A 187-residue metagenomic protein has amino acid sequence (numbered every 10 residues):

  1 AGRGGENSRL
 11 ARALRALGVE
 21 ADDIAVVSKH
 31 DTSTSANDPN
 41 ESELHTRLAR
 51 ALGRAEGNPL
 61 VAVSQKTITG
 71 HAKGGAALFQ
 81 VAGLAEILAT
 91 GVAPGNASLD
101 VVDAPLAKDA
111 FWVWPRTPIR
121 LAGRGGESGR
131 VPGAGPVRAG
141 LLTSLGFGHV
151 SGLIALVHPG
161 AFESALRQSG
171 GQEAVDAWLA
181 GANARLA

Functional and structural regions predicted by a protein language model:
A1-A16, T32-E43, T69-G75: Active-site pocket-shaping loop/turn-to-helix segments
R9-V26, R50-E56: Phosphate/pyrophosphate-binding loops at sites that engage ATP/ADP/AMP, CoA/4′-phosphopantetheine, polyphosphate
E20-P39, K108-A110: Conserved beta-ketoacyl condensing-enzyme motif
A21-I24, E56-L60, G135-R138, V150-S151: Short coil/turn connectors at secondary-structure junctions
V26-H30, V61-K66, G140-L142: Extended hydrophobic secondary-structure segments that form protein cores and membrane-embedded regions
N40-L52, H158-E163: A glycine- and small-aliphatic-rich helix-loop capping segment at beta-alpha/alpha-beta transitions that lines
L44-F79: Conserved catalytic cysteine-centered active-site region of acyl-thioester-dependent Claisen-condensing enzymes
G74-A187: Conserved beta-strand-centric core segments of catalytic alpha/beta enzyme folds
